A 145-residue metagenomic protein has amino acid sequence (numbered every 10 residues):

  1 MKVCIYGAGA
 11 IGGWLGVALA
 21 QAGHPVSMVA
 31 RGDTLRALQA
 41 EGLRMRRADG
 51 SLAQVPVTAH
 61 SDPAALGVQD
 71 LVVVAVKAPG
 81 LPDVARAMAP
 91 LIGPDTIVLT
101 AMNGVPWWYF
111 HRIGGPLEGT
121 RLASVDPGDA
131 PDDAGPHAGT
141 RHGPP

Functional and structural regions predicted by a protein language model:
M1-A48: NAD(P)+-binding Rossmann beta1-loop-alpha1 motif at the extreme N-terminus of oxidoreductases
G9-G12, A59-P63: Short amphipathic alpha-helical segments, especially helix-boundary/capping motifs
G23-P25, P56, D95: A generic structural signal for alpha->beta connector loops
V26, V57-A59, G143: Generic structural signal for residues in well-ordered beta-strands
T34, V55-P56, V72: A generic secondary-structure signal marking the coil-to-beta-strand transition
E41-S61: N-terminal short beta-loop-beta anion/metal-coordinating cradle
L52, S61-P145: Rossmann-like NAD(P)(H) cofactor-binding subdomain of soluble oxidoreductases
